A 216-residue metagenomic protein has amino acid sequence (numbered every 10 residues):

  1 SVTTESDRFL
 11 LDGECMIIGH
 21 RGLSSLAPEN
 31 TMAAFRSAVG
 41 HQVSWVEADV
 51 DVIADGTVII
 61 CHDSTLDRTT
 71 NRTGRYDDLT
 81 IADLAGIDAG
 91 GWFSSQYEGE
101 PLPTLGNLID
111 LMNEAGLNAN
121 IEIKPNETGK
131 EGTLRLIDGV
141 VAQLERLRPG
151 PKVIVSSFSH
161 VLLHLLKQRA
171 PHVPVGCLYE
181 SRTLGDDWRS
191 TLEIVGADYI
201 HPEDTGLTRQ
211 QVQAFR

Functional and structural regions predicted by a protein language model:
S1-R216: Phosphate-group recognition and catalysis centered on beta-loop-alpha active-site segments
